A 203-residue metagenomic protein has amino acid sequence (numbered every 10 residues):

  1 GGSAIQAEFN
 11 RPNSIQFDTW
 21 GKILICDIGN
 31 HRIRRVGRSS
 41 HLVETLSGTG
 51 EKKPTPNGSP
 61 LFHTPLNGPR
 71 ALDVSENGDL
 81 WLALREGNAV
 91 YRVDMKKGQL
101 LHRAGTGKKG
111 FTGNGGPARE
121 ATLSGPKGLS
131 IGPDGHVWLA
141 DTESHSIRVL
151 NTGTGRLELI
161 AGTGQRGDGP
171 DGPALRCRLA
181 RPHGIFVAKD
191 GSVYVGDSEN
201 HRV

Functional and structural regions predicted by a protein language model:
G1-R11, S40-G68, G98-G125, W138 (+2 more regions): Gly/Pro-rich loop segments of beta-rich domains
R11-S14, I25: Beta-strand-rich domains and repeat architectures in extracellular enzymes and scaffolds, especially beta-propellers
F17-W20, V74-N77, I131-D134, V187-D190: Residue-level detector of Asp-centered blade-edge/turn motifs that repeat once per structural unit in beta-propeller
K22-L24, D79-L82, H136-W138, S192-Y194: Conserved beta-propeller blade signature
I28, R85, T142, S198: Short loop/turn segments immediately following the C-termini of beta-strands
H31-R35, L42, N88-R92, H145-V149 (+1 more regions): A short loop-to-beta-strand structural motif that recurs across blades of beta-propeller domains
D73, A83: Active-site-adjacent helix/loop segment of glycosyltransferases that harbors family-specific signature motifs
